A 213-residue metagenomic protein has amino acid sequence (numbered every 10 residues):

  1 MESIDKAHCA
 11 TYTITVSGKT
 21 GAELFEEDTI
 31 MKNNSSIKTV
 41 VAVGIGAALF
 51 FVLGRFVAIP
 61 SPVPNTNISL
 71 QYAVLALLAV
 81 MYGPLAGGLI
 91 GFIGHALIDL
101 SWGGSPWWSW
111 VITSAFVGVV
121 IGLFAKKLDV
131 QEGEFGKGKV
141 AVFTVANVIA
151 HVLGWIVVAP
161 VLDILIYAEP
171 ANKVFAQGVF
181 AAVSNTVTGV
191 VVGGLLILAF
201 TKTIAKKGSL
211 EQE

Functional and structural regions predicted by a protein language model:
K6-E213: Loop-helix junctions at membrane interfaces
